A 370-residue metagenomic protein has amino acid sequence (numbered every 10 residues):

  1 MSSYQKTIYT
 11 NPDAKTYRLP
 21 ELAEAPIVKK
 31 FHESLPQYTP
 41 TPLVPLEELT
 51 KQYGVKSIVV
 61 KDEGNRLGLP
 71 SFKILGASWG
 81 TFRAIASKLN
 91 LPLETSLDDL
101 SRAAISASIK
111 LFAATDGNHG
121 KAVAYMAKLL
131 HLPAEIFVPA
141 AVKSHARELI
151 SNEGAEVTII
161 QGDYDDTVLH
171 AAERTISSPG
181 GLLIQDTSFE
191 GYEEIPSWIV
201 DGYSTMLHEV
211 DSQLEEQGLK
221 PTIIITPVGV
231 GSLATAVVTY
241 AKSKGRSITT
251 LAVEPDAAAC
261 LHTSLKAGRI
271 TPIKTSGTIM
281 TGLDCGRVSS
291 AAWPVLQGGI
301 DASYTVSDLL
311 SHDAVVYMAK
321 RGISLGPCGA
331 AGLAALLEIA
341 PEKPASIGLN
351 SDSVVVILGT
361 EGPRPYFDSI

Functional and structural regions predicted by a protein language model:
M1-I370: PLP-dependent amino-acid enzyme catalytic core
